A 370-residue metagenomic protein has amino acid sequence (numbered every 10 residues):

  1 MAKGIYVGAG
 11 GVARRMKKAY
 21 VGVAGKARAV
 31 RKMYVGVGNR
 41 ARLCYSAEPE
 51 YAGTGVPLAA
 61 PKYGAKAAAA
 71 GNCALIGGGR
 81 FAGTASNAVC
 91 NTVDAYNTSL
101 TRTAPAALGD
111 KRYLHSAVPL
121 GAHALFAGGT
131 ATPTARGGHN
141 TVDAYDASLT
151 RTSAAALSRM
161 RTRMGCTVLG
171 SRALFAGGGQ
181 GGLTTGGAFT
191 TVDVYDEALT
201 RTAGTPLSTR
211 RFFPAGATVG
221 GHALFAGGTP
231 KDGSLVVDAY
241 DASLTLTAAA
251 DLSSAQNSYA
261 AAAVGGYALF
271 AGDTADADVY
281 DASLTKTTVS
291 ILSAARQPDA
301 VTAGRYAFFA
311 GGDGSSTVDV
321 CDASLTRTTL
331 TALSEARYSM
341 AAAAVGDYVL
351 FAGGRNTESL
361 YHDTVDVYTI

Functional and structural regions predicted by a protein language model:
A2-R14, V21-G22, R28, V35-I370: Kelch-like beta-propeller repeat domains
